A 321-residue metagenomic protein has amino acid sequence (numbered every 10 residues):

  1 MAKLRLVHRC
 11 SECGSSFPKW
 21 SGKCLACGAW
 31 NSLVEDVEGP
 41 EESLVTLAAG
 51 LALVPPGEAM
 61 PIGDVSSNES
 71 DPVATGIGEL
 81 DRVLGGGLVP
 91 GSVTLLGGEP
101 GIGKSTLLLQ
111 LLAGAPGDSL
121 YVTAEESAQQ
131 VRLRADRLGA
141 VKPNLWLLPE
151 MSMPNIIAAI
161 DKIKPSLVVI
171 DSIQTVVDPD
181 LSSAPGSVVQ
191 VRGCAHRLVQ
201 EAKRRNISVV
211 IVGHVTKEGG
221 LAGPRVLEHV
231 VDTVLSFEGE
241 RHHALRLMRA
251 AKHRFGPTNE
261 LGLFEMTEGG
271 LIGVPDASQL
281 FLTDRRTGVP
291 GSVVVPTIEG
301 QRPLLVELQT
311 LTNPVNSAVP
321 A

Functional and structural regions predicted by a protein language model:
A2-R5, P18-K19: Flanking scaffold residues of small Cys/His-coordinated metal-binding clusters
L6-R9, L25-A29, L33, G39-I62 (+4 more regions): Conserved P-loop NTPase
K19-W20, L33-V34: Short, non-ligating residues that shape and space the ligands of small metal-coordination modules and catalytic
V37-E125, Q129-Q130, P143-L145, E150 (+2 more regions): Extended interfacial segments that mediate partner engagement and assembly in macromolecular machines
G91, E99-I102, T106-Q200, V315: Conserved inter-motif catalytic segment of the P-loop NTP-binding fold
E125, S172, V212-T216, E240 (+1 more regions): A short beta-strand-to-loop transition that corresponds to the Sensor-1 phosphate-sensing loop of AAA+ P-loop ATPases
V189-V210, H214, V230-R241: Substrate-engagement module of ASCE P-loop NTPases
G220-V230: Short regulatory helix/loop adjacent to the ATP-binding pocket of P-loop NTPases
